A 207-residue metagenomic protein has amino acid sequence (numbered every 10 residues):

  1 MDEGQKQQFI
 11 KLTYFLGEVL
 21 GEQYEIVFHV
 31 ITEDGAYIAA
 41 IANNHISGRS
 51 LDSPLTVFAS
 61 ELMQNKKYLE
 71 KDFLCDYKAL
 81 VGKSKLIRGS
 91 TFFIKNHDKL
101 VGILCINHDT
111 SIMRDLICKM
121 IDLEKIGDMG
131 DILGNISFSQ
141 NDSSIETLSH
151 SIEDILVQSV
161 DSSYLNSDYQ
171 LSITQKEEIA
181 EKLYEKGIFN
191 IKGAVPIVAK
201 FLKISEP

Functional and structural regions predicted by a protein language model:
D2-I10, F15-V19, G102, H108-Y169 (+1 more regions): Juxtadomain coupling helices with adjacent low-complexity linkers
Q8, L86, N190: Short, glycine/acidic-rich beta->alpha junctions
G17-G82: Structured interaction and signal-relay segments at domain junctions
V19, Q23, V27, S163-S167 (+1 more regions): Short secondary-structure junctions and interdomain/linker hinges
L62-L123: Sensory/regulatory domains in signal-transduction proteins
S90-F93, E124, V157, I173-E181 (+1 more regions): Conserved mixed alpha/beta catalytic, RNA-binding, or beta-rich assembly cores of soluble enzyme, regulatory
S172-P207: Phosphate-/nucleic-acid-contacting segments
